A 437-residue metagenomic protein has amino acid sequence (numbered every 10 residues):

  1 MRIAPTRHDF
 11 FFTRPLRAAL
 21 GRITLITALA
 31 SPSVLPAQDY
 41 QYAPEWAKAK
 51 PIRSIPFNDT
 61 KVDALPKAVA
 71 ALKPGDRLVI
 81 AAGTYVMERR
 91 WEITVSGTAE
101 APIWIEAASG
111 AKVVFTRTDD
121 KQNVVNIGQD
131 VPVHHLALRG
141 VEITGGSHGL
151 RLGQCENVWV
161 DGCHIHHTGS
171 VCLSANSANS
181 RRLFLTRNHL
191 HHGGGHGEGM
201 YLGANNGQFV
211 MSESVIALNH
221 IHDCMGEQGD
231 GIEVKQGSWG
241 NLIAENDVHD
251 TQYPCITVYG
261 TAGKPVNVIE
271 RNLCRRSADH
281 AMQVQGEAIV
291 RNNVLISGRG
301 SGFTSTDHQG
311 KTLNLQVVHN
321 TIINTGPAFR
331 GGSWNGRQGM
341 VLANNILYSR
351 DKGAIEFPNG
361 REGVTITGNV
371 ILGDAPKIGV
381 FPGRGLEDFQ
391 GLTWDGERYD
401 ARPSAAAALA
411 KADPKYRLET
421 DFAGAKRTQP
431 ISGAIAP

Functional and structural regions predicted by a protein language model:
M1-A18: N-terminal secretory signal peptides that target proteins for export/translocation
G21-P32: Bacterial N-terminal signal peptides
V34-P36: Sec/Tat signal peptide C-region and signal peptidase I cleavage site
Q38-K50, T365, G383, D388 (+1 more regions): Surface beta-loop-beta hairpin patches that serve as ligand-binding interfaces in beta-rich domains
Y40-E92, A406, T420-I431: Acidic Gly/Asp/Thr-rich repetitive segments characteristic of extracellular carbohydrate-active and adhesion proteins
T60-V62, V79-E88, S96-H148, A375: Right-handed parallel beta-helix/beta-spiral solenoid domain characteristic of secreted/periplasmic
A70, R90-S96, Q122-V131, H148-Q154 (+9 more regions): Glycine-rich beta-solenoid repeat tracts in large extracellular/virion proteins
A81-A82, P102, E106-A111, H134-G145 (+10 more regions): Right-handed parallel beta-helix
